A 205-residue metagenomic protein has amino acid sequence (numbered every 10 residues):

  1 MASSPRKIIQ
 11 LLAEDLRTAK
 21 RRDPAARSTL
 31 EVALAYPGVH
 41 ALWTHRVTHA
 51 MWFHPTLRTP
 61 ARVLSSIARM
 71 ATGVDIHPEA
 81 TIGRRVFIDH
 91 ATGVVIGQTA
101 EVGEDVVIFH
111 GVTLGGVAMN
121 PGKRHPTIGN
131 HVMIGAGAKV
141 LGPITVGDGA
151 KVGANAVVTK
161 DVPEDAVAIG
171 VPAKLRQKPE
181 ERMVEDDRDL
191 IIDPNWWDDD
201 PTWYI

Functional and structural regions predicted by a protein language model:
M1-A68, T72, M183-I205: Terminal amphipathic alpha-helical/low-complexity segments used for targeting or macromolecular assembly
E14, E31, E79, E101-E104 (+3 more regions): Glutamate identity and glutamate-enriched acidic tracts
L30, L34, S65-S66, A100 (+3 more regions): Residue-level signal for alpha-helical context at structural boundaries
G38, L42, R46, G73-H77 (+7 more regions): Alpha-helix boundary/capping detector
T72, H77-P78, G83-R84, D89-Q98 (+10 more regions): Left-handed beta-helix
G122-L141, T145, V171-I205: C-terminal segments of enzyme domains that contribute to small-molecule binding surfaces
